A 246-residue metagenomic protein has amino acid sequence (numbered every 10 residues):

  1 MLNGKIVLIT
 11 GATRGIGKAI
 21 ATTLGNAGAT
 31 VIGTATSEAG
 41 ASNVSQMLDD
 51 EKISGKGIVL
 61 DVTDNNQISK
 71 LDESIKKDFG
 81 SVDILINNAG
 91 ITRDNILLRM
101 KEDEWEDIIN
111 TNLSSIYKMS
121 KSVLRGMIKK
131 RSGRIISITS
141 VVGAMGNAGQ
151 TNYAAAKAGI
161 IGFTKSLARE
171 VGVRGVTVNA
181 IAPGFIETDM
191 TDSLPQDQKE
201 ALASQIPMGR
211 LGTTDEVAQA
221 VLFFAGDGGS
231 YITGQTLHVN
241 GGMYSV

Functional and structural regions predicted by a protein language model:
T13-R14: Conserved glycine-rich cofactor-binding loop
A27-N43: Conserved glycine-rich Rossmann-like NAD(P)H-binding loop of the short-chain dehydrogenase/reductase
I96-L97, K101-I109, T191, L202: Substrate-binding pocket helix/loop in short-chain dehydrogenase/reductase
S120, A156, T164: Active-site helix of classical SDR
R125, R169-V173, S230: Alpha-helical segment proximal to the catalytic Tyr-Lys
S140: Residue(s) in the substrate-gating loop at a strand-loop-helix junction that position the organic substrate next
G172, T177, I232-G234, N240: Short, small/polar-rich loop/turn modules that mediate ligand/substrate recognition or access, typified
